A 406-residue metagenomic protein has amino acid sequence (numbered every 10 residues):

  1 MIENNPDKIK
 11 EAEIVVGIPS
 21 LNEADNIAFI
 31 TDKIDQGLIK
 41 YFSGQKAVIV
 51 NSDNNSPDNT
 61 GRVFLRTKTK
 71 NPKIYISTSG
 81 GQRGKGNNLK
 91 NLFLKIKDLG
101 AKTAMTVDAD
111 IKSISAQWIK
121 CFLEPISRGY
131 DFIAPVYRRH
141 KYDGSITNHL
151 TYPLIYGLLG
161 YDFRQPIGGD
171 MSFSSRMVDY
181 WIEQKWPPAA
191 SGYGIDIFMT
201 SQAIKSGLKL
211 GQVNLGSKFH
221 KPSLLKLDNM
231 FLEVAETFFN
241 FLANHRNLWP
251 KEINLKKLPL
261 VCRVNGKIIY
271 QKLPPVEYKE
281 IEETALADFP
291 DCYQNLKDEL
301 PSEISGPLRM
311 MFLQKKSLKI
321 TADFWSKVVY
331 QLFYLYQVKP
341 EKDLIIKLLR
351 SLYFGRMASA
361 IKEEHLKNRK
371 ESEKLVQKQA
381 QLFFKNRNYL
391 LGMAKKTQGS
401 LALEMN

Functional and structural regions predicted by a protein language model:
I2-N5, E23-K40: Short, well-formed alpha-helical segments that are part of the catalytic scaffolds of diverse glycosyltransferases
I18, F42-S56, T78: Short beta-strand/loop segment that forms part of the nucleotide-sugar
V50, G61-N87, K95-D98: Conserved donor nucleotide-binding strand/loop of the catalytic core
D53-R62, I111: A conserved acidic beta->alpha catalytic loop
A101-K112: Short beta-strand-to-loop acidic/aromatic patch adjacent to the donor-nucleotide binding site
S115-V136: Conserved donor-nucleotide/metal-binding helix-loop-beta segment in metal-dependent transferases, i.e., the alpha-helix
I133-S145: Short beta-strand-to-loop element that shapes/binds the nucleotide-sugar donor at the catalytic cleft/hinge
E236-N406: Terminal low-complexity segments of carbohydrate-biosynthetic enzymes
